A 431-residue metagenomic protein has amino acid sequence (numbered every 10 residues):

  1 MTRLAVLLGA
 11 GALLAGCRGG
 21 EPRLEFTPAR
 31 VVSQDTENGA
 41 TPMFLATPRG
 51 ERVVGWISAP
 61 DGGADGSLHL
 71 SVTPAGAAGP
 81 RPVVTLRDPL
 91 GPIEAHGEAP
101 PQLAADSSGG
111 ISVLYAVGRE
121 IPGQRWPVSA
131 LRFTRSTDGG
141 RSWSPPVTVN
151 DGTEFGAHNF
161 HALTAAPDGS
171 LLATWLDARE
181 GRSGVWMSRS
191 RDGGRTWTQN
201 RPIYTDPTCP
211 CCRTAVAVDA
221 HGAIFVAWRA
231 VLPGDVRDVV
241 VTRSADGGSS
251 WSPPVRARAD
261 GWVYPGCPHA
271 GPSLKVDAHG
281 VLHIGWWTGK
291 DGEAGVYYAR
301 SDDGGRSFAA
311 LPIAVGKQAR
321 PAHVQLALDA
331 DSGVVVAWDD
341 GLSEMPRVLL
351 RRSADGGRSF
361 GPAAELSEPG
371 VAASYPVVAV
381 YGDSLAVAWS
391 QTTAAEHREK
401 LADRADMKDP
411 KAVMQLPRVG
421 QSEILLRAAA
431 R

Functional and structural regions predicted by a protein language model:
L4-A5, K411: Generic extreme N-terminus detector
A5-A15: Bacterial N-terminal signal peptides
C17-R431: Extracellular, repeat-based ectodomains that mediate carbohydrate processing or recognition
